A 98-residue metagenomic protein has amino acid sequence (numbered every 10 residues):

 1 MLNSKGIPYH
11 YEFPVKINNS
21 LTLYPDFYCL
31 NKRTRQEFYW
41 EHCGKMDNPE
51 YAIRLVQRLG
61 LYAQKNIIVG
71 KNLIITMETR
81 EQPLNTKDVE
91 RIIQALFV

Functional and structural regions predicted by a protein language model:
N3, I7-R33: Active-site metal-binding core of divalent-cation-utilizing nuclease and nuclease-like domains
N3, N18-N19, N31, N48 (+3 more regions): Detector for Asparagine
E12, E41, T76: A cross-family glycoside hydrolase active-site/sugar-binding cleft signature
Y24-Q57, R80: Short beta-strand-loop-alpha-helix junction that forms the active-site gateway of nucleic-acid-processing nucleases
R58-Y62: A general structural detector for well-ordered alpha-helical segments in enzyme core domains, enriched
A63-V98: Basic, glycine-rich
